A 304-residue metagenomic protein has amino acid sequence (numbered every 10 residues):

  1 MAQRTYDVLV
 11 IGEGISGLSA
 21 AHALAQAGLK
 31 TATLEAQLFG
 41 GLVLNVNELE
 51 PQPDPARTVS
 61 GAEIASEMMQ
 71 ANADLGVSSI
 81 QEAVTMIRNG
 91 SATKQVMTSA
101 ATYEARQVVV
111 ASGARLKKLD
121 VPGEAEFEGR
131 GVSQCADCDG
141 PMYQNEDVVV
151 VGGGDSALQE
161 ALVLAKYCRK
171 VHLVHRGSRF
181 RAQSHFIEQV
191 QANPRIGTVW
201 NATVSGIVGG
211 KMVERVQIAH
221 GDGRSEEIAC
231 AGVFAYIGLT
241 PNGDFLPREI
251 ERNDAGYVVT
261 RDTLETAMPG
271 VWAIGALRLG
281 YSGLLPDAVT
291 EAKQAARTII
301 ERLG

Functional and structural regions predicted by a protein language model:
T5-D7, Q81-E82, G129, Q144-E146 (+3 more regions): Phosphate-coordination loops involved in phosphoryl transfer and adenosine-cofactor binding
Y6-L75, E146, L158-Q183, N253: Beta1-alpha1 glycine-rich phosphate/pyrophosphate-binding loop at the start of Rossmann-like nucleotide-binding domains
G12-G17, G113, G152-G154, G275: Conserved phosphate-binding and hydrolysis motifs of nucleotide-dependent enzymes
N72-T98, T102-A105, K166-D262, E301-G304: A Rossmann-like FAD-binding core segment of flavoenzymes
S79-G90, K94-T98, Y103-P141: Glycine/small-residue-rich loop that forms an oxyanion/phosphate-binding "nest" at active or ligand-binding sites
R115, D120, E126-M142, I237-D287 (+1 more regions): FAD-site-proximal beta/loop scaffold in flavoenzymes
